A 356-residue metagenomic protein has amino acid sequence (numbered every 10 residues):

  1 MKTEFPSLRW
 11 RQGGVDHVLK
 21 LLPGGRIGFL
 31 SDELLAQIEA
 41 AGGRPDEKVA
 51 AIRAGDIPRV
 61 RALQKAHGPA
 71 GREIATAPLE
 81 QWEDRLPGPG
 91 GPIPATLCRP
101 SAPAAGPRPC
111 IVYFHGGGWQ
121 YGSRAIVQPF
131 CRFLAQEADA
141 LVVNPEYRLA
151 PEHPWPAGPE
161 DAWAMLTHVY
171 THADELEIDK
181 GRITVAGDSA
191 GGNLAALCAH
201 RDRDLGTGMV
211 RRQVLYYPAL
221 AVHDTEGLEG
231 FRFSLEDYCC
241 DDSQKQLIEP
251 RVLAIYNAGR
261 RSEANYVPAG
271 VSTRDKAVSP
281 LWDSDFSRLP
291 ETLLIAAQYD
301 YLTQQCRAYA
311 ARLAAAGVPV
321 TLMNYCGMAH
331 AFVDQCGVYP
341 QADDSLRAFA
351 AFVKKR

Functional and structural regions predicted by a protein language model:
M1-E73: N-terminal targeting or regulatory segments adjacent to alpha/beta-hydrolase or S9 domains
K2-G14, L22-L30, G42, E80-R356: Alpha/beta-hydrolase superfamily serine-hydrolase fold, recognizing
V60, R72-T76, L141, Y238: Intrinsic structural disorder
P69-E83: A domain-start/cap signature at the N-terminus of enzymes
